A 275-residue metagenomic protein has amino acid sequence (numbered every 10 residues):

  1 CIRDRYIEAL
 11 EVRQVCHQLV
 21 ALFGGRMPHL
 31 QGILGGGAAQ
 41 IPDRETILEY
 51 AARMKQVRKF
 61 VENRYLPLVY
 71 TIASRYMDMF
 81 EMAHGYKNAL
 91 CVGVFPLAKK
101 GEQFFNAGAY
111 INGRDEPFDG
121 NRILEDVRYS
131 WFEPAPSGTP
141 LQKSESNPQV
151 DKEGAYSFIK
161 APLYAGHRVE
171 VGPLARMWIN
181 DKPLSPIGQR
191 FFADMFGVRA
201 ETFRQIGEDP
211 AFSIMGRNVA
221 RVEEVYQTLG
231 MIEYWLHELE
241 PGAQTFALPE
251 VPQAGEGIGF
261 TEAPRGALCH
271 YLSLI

Functional and structural regions predicted by a protein language model:
R3-A267, I275: Active-site bordering "gate/hinge" segments that shape substrate access to catalytic or cofactor-binding pockets
